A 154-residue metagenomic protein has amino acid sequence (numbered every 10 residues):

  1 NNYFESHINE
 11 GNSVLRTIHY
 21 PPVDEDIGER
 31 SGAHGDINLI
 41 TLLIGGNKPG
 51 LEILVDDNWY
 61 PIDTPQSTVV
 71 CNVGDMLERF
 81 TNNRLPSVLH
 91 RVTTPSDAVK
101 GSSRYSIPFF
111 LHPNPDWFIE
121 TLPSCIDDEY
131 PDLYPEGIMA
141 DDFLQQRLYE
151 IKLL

Functional and structural regions predicted by a protein language model:
N1-L154: C-terminal flanking tails of non-heme Fe-dependent oxygenases
